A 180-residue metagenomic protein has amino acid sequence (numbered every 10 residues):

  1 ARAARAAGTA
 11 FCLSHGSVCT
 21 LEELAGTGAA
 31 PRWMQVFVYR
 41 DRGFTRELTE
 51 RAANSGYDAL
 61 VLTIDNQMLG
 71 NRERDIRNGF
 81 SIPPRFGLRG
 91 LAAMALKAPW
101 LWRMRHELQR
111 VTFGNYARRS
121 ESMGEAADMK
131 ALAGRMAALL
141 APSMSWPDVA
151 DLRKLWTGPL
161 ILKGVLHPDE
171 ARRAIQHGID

Functional and structural regions predicted by a protein language model:
A1-H177: Active-site entrance/lid segments in N-terminal catalytic domains of soluble metabolic enzymes
